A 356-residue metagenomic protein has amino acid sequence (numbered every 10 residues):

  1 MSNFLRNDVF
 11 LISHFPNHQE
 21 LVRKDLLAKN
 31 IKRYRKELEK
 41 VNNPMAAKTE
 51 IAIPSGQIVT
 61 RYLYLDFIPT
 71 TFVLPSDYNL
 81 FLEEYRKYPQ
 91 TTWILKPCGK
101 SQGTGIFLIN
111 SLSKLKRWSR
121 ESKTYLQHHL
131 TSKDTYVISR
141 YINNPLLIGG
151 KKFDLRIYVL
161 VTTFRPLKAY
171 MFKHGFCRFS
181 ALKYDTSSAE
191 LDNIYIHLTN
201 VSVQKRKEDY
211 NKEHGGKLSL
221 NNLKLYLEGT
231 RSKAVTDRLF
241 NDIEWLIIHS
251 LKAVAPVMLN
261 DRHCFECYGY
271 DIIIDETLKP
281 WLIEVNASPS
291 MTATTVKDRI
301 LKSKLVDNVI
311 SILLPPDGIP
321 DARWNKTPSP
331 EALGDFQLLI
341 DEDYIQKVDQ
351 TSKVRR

Functional and structural regions predicted by a protein language model:
M1-I94, G99-S101, L108-K114, R120-E121: Conserved N-proximal alpha/beta basic substrate-recognition cap immediately N-terminal to, or forming the N-lobe
S2-R6, K133, W281: Helix-boundary capping/turn motifs
S13-N17, K233, D237, T295: Short, charged/polar micro-motifs that form catalytic or ligand-binding hotspots
T70, R140, L282-E284: Extracellular/lumenal ectodomain signal focusing on beta-strand-rich modules and carbohydrate-recognition contexts
L80, E84, Y88-C267, T277-P280 (+4 more regions): Catalytic core of tubulin tyrosine ligase-like
I272-I274, K279-N286: A short beta-strand motif that forms the metal-chelation/ATP-contact edge of phosphoryl-transfer active sites
N286-T294: Glycine-rich phosphate/pyrophosphate-binding beta-alpha loops
